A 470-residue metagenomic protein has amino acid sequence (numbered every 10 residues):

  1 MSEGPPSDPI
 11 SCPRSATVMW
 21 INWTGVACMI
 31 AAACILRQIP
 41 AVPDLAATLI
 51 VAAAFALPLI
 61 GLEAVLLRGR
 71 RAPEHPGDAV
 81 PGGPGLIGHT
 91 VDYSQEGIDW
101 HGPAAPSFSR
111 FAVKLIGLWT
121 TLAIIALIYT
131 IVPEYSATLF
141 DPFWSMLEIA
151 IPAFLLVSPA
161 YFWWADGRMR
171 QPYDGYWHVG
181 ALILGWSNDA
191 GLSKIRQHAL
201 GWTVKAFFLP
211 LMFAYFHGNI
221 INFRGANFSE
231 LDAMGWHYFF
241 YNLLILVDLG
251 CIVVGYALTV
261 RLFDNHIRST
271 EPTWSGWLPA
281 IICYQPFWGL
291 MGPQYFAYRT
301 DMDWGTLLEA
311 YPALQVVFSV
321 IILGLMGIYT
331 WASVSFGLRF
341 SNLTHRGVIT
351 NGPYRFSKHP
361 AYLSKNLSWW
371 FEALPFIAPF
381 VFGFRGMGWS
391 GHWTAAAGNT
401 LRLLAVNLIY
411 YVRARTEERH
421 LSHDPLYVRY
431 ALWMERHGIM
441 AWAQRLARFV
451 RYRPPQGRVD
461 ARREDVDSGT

Functional and structural regions predicted by a protein language model:
S2-L343, E372-T470: Membrane-anchoring alpha-helices and their flanking helix-loop junctions
R346-Y354, L363: Alpha-helical membrane-protein architecture signal
H359: Short, conserved phosphate/pyrophosphate- and ester-handling motifs at nucleotide-, phospho-/glycolipid
